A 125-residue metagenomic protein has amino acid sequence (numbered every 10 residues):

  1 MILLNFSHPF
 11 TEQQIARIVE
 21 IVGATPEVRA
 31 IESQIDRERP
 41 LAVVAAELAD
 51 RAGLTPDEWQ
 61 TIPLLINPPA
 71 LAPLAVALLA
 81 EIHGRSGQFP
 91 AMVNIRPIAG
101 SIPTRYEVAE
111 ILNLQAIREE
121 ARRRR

Functional and structural regions predicted by a protein language model:
M1-T61, A80-R125: Long, low-complexity, Lys/Arg-enriched
H8-T11, L65-V76: Gly/Ser/Thr-rich loops at beta-strand to alpha-helix junctions that form or flank small-molecule/cofactor-binding
